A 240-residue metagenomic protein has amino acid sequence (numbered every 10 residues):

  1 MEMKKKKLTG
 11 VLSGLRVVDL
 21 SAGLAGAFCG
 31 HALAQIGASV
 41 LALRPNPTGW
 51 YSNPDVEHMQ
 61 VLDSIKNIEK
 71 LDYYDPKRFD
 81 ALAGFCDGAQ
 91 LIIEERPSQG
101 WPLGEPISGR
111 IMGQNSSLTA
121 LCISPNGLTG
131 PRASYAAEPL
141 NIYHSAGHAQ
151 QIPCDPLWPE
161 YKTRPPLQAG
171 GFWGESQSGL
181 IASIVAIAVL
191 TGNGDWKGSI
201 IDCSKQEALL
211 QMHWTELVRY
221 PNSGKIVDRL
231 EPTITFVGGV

Functional and structural regions predicted by a protein language model:
M1-K197: N-terminal helix-loop segment corresponding to the beta1-alpha1 unit of nucleotide/adenylate-binding folds
G174-A188, C203-N222: Active-site-proximal catalytic alpha-helix in oxidoreductases
G198-D202: Active-site regions of oxyanion-processing enzymes, predominantly non-cytosolic
Y220-V240: Alpha-helical interface/anchor segments and their boundary "cap" residues
